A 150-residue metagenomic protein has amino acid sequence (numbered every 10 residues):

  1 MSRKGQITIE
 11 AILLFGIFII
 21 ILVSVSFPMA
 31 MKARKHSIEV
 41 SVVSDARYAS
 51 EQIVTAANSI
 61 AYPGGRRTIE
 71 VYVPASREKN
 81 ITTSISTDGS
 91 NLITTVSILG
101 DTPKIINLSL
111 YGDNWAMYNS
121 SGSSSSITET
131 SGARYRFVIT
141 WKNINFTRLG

Functional and structural regions predicted by a protein language model:
M1-M29: N-terminal single-pass transmembrane signal-anchor helix
P28-G150: N-terminal export/assembly leader peptides and their processing motifs that target proteins to secretory
